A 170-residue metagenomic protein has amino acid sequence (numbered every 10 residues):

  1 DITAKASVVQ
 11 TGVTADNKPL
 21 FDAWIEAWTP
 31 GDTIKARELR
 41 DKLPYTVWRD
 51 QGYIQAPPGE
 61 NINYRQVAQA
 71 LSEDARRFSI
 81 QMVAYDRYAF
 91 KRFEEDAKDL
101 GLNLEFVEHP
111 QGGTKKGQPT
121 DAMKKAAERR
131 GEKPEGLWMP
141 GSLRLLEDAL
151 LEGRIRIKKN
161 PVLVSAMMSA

Functional and structural regions predicted by a protein language model:
D1-Q111, G117-E128, P140, R144 (+1 more regions): RNase H-like, metal-dependent nuclease domains and their acidic two-metal-ion catalytic environment used
P134: Polybasic (Lys/Arg-rich)
